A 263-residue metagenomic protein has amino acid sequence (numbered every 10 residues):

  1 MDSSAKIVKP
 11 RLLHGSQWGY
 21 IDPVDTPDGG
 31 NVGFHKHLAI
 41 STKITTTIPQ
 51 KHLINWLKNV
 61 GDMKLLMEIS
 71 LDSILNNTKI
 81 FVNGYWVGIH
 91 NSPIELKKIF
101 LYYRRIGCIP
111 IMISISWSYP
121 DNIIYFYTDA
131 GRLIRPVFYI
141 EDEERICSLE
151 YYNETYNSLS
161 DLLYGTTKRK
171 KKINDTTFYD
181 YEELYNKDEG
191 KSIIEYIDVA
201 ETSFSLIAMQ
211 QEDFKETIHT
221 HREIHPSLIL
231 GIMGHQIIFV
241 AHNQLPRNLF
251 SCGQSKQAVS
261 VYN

Functional and structural regions predicted by a protein language model:
M1-N263: Conduit-forming functional cores of very large proteins
